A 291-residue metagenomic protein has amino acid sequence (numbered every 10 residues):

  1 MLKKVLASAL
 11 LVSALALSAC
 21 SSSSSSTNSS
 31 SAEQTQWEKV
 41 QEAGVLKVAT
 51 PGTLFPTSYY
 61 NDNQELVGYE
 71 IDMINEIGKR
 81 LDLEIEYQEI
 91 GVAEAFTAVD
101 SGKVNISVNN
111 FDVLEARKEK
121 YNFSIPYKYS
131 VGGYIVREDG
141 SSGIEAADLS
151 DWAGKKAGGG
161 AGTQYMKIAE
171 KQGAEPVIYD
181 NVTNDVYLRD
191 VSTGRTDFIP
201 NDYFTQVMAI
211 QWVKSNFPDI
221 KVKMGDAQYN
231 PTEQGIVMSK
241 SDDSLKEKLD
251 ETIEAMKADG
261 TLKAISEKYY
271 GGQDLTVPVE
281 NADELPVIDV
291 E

Functional and structural regions predicted by a protein language model:
A16-A19: C-terminal motif of bacterial Sec signal peptides marking the signal peptidase cleavage site
S21, I71-R80, E233-Q273: Extended ligand-binding regions for polar small-molecule ligands
S30-N110, D259, G272: Extracytoplasmic small-molecule ligand-binding "clamshell" domains of the periplasmic binding protein/Venus flytrap
K47-V48, G52-F55, L66-K79, S130-V186 (+1 more regions): Bilobed "Venus flytrap"/periplasmic-binding protein-like clamshell domains and structurally analogous long
E84-D151: Acidic, polar ligand-binding/catalytic clefts
E86-T97, I144, I178-T193, N230-T232: Short helix-initiation/N-cap motifs at beta->coil->alpha
E94-T97, F111-E119, K167, K171 (+1 more regions): A ligand-binding cleft/hinge motif common to bilobed small-molecule-binding domains
Y129-V136, K214-E251, G272-E291: Periplasmic-binding protein-like
